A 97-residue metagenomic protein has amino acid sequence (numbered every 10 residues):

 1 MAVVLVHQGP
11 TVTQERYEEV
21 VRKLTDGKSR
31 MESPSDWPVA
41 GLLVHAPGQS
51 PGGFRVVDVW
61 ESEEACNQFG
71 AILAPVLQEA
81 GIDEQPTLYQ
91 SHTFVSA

Functional and structural regions predicted by a protein language model:
M1-P75, I82-A97: Short S/T/G/P-rich N-terminal loop/turn motif that feeds into the first structured element of a domain
